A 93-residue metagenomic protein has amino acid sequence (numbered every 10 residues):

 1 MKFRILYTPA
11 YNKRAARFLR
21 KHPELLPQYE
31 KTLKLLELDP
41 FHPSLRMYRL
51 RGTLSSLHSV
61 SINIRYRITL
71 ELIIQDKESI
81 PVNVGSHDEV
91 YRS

Functional and structural regions predicted by a protein language model:
M1, P43-R46, K77-I80: Residue-level signal for beta-strand positions within conserved beta-sheet cores that form or flank
M1, S56, I64: Exposed loop/turn and edge beta-strand positions of beta-sandwich/beta-sheet ligand-binding modules
M1-T32: Arg/Lys-rich, positively charged N-terminal/basic patches that mediate binding to nucleic acids
R4, K13, R20, I62-S93: Enriched for short, Lys/Arg-rich terminal
A10, G52-S55, S86: Residues that form or immediately flank small-molecule/cofactor binding pockets and catalytic motifs
K31, G52-S55, L70-I73: Short alpha-helical linear motifs
L35-V60: A short, surface-exposed loop/turn module that caps and links secondary-structure elements
